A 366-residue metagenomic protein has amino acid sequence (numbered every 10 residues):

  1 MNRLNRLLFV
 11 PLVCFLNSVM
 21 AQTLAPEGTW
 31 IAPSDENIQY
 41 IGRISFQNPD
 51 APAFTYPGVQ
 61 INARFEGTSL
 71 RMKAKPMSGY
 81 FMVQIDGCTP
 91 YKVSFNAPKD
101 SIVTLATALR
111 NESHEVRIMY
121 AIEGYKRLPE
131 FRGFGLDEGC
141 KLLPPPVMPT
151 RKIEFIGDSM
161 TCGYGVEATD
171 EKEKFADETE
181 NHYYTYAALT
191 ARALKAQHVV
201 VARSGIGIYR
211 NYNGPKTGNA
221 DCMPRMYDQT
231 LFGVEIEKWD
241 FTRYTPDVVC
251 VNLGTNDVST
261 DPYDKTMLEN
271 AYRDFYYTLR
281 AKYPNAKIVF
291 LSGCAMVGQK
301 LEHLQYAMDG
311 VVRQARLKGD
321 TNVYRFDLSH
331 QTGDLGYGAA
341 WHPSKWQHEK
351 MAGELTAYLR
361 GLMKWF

Functional and structural regions predicted by a protein language model:
M1-P26: Bacterial Sec-dependent N-terminal signal peptides
V19-I156, M160-H182, F366: N-terminal secretory targeting modules
G58, G124-P129, V166, K172-N270 (+2 more regions): Conserved SGNH/GDSL esterase-like catalytic core that processes O-acyl groups on lipids and polysaccharides
M77, P284-N285: Proline-centered flexible-loop/turn and helix-kink motifs
M148, R280-Y283: Short, conserved loop/helix-junction motifs that constitute active-site signature segments in enzyme catalytic cores
K152-I156, T161, H198-A202, D247-N252 (+2 more regions): Structural recognition of the beta-strand scaffold that forms the well-ordered cores of secreted hydrolase catalytic
K287-S292, K300-G338, Q347-F366: Extracellular serine-dependent O-acyl
